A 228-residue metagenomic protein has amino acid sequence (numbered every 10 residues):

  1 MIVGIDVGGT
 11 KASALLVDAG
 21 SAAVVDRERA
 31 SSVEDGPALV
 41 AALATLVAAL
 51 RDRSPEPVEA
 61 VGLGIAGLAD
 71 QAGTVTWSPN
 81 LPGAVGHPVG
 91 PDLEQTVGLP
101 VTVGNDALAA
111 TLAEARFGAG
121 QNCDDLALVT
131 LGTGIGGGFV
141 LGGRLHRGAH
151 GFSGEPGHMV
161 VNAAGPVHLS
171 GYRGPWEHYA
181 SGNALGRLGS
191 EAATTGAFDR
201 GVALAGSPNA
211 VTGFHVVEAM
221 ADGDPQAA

Functional and structural regions predicted by a protein language model:
M1-A41, E56, T74-W77, G151 (+1 more regions): Short glycine-rich, Thr/Ser-proximal phosphate-binding strand/loop in the N-terminal lobe of ATP-dependent enzymes
I2-D6, V58-G62, D125-T130, G136-G138: Short glycine-aspartate micro-motif
A12, V103-A107, G148, V161-R200: Glycine-rich phosphate-binding loop plus the immediately following alpha-helix
A12-V17, G67, G136-V140: Short beta-strand scaffold segments in enzyme catalytic cores
A19-S21, N80-P82, F117-N122, L141-H150: A glycine- and small-aliphatic-rich helix-loop capping segment at beta-alpha/alpha-beta transitions that lines
R27-P55, W176-Y179, A184-A228: Adenine-nucleotide phosphate-binding core of ATP-dependent small-molecule kinases
S31-A44, A48, P57-V61, L68-A127: Glycine-rich phosphate-binding loop and adjoining helix at the ATP-binding site of ATP-dependent phosphoryl-transfer
C123-Y179: Glycine-rich phosphate-binding loop of actin/hexokinase-like ATP-binding domains
